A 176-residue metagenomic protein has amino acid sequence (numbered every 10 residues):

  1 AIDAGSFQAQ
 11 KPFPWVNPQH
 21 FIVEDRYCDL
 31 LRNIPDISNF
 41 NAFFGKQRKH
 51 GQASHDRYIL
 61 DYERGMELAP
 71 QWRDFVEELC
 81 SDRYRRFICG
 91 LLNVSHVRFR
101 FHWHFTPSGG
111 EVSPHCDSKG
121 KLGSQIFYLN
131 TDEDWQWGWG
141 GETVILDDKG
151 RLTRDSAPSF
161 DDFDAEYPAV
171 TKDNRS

Functional and structural regions predicted by a protein language model:
A1-K11, R151-F160: Fe(II)/2-oxoglutarate
A4-F87: Non-heme Fe(II)/2-oxoglutarate
G65-Q71, E77, Y84-S176: Catalytic core of non-heme Fe(II) oxygenases with the double-stranded beta-helix
